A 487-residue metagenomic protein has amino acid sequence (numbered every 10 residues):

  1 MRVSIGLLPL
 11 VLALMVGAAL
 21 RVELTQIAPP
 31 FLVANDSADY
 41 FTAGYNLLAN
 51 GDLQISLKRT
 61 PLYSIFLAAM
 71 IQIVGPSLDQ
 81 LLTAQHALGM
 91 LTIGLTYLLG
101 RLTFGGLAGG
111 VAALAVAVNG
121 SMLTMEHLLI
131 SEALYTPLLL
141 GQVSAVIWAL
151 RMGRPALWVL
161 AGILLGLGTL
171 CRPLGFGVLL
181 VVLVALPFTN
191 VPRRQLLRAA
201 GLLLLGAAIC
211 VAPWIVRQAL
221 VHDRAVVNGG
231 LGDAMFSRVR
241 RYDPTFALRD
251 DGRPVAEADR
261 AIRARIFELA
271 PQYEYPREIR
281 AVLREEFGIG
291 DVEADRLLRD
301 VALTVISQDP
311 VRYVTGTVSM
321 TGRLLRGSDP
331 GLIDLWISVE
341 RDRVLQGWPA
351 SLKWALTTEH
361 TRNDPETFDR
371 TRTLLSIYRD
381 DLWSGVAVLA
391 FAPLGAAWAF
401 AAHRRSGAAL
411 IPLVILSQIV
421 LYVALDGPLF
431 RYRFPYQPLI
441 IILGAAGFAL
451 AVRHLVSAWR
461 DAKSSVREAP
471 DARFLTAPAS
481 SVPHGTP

Functional and structural regions predicted by a protein language model:
L14-L20, A112-G120, T124, L139-L140 (+3 more regions): Short helix- or helix-capping micro-motifs that position conserved polar/aromatic residues at function-defining sites
A28-F41, L53-F66, G75-D79, A225-N228 (+3 more regions): Extracytoplasmic catalytic/substrate-binding loops of multi-pass membrane glycan-assembly enzymes
R59, S121, H127-Y135: Short acidic/glycine- and proline-prone juxtamembrane loop motifs at membrane-interface regions of multi-pass membrane
P61-I65, G75-G94, M125, L129 (+2 more regions): Loop-to-helix entry region of an early transmembrane alpha helix in multi-pass inner-membrane enzymes
T83-F104, P137, G141, A145 (+1 more regions): Transmembrane-helix motifs of polytopic, lipid-linked glycan transferases
T96-V118, T136-P137, L150-L160, R405-P412: Transmembrane-helix signature of polytopic, membrane-embedded enzymes that assemble or transfer cell-envelope glycans
Q142-L160, L186-N190: Membrane-interface transmembrane helices that cradle and orient dolichyl/undecaprenyl
V227-T358: Membrane-proximal stem/loop segments at transmembrane-domain junctions that anchor or position
